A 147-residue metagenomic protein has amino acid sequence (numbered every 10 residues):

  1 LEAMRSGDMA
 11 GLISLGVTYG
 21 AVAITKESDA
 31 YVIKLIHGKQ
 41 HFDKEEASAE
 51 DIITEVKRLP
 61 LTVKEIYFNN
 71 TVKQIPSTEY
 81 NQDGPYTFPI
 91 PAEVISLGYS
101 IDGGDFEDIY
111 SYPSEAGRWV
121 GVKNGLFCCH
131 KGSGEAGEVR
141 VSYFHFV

Functional and structural regions predicted by a protein language model:
L1-V147: Extracellular glycan-recognition regions
